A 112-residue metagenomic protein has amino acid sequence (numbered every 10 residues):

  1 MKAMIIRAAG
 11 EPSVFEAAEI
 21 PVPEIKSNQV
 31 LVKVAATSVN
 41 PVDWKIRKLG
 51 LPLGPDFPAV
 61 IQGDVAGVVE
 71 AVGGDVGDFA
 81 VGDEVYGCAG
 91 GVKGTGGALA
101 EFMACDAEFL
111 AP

Functional and structural regions predicted by a protein language model:
M1-K2: Extreme N-terminal starter segment of soluble prokaryotic enzymes
I5-A8, K48, V69: Residue-level signal for short segments within beta-strands and strand-turn junctions of well-structured beta-sheet
E11, S38-N40: Serine-hydrolase catalytic-loop signature spanning alpha/beta hydrolases and amidase-signature enzymes
E11-A17, G50-L51: Short gly/ser/thr-rich secondary-structure transition/capping motifs
A17-V22, A66-V68, F102-A104, P112: Conserved hydrophobic/aromatic beta-strand scaffold that supports enzyme active sites
P21-S38, G50-G91: Glycine-rich beta-strand-centered segment in the early N-terminal region that forms part of a ligand/cofactor-binding
V42-R47: Cytochrome P450 core scaffold surrounding the K-helix E-X-X-R motif and the conserved "meander" helix-loop region
D78, C88-P112: NAD(P)H dinucleotide-binding glycine-rich loop of Rossmann-like/cofactor-binding domains, especially the beta1-alpha1
